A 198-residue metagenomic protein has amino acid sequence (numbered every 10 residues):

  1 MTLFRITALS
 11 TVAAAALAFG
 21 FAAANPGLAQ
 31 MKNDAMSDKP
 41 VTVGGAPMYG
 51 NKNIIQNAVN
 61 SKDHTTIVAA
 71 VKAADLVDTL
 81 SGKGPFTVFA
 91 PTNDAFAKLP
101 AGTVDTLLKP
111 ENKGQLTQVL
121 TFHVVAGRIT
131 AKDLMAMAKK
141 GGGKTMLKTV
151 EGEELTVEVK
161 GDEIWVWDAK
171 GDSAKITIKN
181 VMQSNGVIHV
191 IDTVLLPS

Functional and structural regions predicted by a protein language model:
M1-L28: Gram-negative bacterial Sec-dependent N-terminal signal peptides
T2-I6, G27-S198: Mature, structured domains of secreted/extracytosolic soluble proteins
